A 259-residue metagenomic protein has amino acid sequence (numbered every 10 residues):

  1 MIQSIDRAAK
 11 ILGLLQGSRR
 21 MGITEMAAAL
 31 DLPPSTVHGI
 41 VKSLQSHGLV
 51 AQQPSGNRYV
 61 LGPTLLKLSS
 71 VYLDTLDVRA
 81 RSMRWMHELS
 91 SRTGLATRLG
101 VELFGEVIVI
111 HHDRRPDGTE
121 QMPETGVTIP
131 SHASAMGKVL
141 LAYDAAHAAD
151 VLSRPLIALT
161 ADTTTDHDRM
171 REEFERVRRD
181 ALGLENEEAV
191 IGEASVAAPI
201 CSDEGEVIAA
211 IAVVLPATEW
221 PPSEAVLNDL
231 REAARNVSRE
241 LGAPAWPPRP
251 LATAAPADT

Functional and structural regions predicted by a protein language model:
M1-A80, H87, S238-A243: N-terminal helix-turn-helix
Q16, G137, L141, A145 (+2 more regions): Short amphipathic alpha-helical signal-transduction/dimerization elements
G48, A198, I211: Conserved GNAT-family N-acetyltransferase fold
G56-R154: Amphipathic alpha-helical effector-binding/dimerization core of metabolite-sensing transcriptional regulators
G118-I191, T253, T259: Short, solvent-exposed recognition segments
H167-R169, E173-E175, D180, I191-G192 (+1 more regions): Juxtadomain coupling helices with adjacent low-complexity linkers
I200-D203: Sensor-regulatory modules in signal-transduction proteins
